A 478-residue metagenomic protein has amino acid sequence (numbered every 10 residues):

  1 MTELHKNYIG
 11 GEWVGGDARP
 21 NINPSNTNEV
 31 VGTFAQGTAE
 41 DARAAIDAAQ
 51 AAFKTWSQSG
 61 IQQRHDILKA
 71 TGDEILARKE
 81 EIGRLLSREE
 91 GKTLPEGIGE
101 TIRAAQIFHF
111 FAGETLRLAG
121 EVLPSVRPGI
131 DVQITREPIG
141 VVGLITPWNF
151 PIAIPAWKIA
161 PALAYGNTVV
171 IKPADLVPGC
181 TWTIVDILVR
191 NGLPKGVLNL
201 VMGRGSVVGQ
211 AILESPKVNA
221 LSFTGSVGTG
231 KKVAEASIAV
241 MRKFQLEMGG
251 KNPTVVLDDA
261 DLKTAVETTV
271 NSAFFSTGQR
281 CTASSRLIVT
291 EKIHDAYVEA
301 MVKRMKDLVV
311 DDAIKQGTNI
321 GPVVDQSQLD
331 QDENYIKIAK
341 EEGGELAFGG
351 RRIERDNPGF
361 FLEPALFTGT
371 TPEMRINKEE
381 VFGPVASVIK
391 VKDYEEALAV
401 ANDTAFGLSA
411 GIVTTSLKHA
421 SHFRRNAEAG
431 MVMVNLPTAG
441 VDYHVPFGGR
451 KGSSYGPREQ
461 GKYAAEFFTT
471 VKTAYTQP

Functional and structural regions predicted by a protein language model:
M1-N26: Hydrophobic face of amphipathic alpha-helices that form TPR/SEL1-like repeat modules and related alpha-solenoid
T27-T33, V218, V255, V309 (+4 more regions): Conserved C-terminal structural/oligomerization subdomain of aldehyde/semialdehyde dehydrogenase
N28-E29, R64, L86, F108 (+9 more regions): Residue-level signal for inorganic ion chemistry
N28-L118: Glycine-rich loop-to-alpha-helix module at the N-terminal edge of alpha/beta enzyme cores
V31-G37, A51-Q58, L144, T254-L257 (+5 more regions): Short, well-ordered beta-strand elements within core beta-sheets of diverse protein domains
F53, S57, G72-K79, G83 (+17 more regions): Structural signal for hydrophobic packing residues in well-ordered secondary-structure cores of soluble enzyme domains
G120-T264, V391: Rossmann-like NAD(P) dinucleotide-binding subdomain of oxidoreductase/dehydrogenase enzymes
A220, G228-T371, V434: ALDH superfamily catalytic-core signature
